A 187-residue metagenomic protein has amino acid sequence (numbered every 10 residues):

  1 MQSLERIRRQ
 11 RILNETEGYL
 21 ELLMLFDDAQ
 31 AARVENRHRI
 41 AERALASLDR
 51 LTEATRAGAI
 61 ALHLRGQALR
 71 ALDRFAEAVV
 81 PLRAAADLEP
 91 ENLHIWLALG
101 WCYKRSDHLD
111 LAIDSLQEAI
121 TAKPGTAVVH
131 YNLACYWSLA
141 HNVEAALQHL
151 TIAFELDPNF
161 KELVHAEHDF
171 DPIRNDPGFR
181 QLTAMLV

Functional and structural regions predicted by a protein language model:
Q2-R6, N159-V187: Terminal, low-structured helical/coil segments at or just beyond the last alpha-helical repeat
L4-A32, R56-A68: Amphipathic alpha-helical repeat scaffolds of TPR domains
R6-R9, R33-A46, L72-A84, S106-E118 (+1 more regions): Structural signature of tandem alpha-helical TPR/SEL1-like repeats, specifically the intra-repeat loop/turn
N14, L64, A98, N132 (+1 more regions): "A position-specific structural signal for the A-helix of alpha-solenoid helical repeats
E21, L25, Q30, V34-R37 (+4 more regions): Alpha-helix C-terminal capping/termination sites
L23, L45, D49-T52, A86 (+2 more regions): A conserved position within tetratricopeptide repeats
G58-V129, Y136: Alpha-helical adaptor scaffolds
L93-H94, A127-V128, L156-H168: Boundary/linker segments of alpha-helical solenoid repeat arrays
